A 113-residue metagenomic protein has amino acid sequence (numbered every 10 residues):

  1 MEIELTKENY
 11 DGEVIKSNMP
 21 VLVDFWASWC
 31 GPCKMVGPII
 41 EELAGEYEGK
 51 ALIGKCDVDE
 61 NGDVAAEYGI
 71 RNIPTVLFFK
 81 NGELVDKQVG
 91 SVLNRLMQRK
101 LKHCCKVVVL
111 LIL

Functional and structural regions predicted by a protein language model:
M1, T6, W26, G54: Conserved Rossmann-like nucleotide-binding pocket used by diverse enzymes that bind dinucleotide cofactors
I3-P20, G62: A short beta-strand-turn-helix
N18-M19, F25-W29, N72: Short pre-active-site segment immediately N-terminal to redox-active cysteine/selenocysteine motifs in thiol-based
N18-P20, G37-C56: Conserved helix-turn-beta segment immediately C-terminal to the redox Cys motif in thioredoxin-like folds
F25-I39: Conserved redox-active cysteine motifs that mediate thiol-disulfide chemistry, especially di-cysteine Cys-X(1-2)-Cys
V58-A66: Structural microenvironment flanking redox-active thiols in thiol-disulfide oxidoreductases
F78-L110: Non-catalytic, surface beta->alpha helical segment in thiol-disulfide oxidoreductase systems
